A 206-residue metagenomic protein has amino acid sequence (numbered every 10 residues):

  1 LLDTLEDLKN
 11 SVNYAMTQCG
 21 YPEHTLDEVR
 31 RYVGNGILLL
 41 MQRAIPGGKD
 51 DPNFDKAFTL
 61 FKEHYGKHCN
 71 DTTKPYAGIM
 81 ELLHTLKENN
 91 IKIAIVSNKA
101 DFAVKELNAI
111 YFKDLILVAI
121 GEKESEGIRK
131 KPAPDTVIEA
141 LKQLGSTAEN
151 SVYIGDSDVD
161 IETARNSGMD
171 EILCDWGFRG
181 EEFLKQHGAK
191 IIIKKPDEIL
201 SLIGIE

Functional and structural regions predicted by a protein language model:
L1-R31: Active-site neighborhood of HAD-like aspartate-dependent phosphohydrolases
V12, I79-A109: Substrate-recognition element of Asp-dependent hydrolases with the DxDx(T/V) motif
A15-M16, G36-D50, L107, A140-L141: Helix-loop "lid/cap" segments that line or gate small-molecule binding pockets
Q42-E81: Metal-dependent phosphoesterase signature
T72, A100-V152, D158-S167, E181-E182: Substrate-recognition "cap/lid" segment bordering the active-site pocket of phosphatases
N89-K92, N150, D170: Structural signature of beta-strand start/N-cap positions in the alpha/beta core of ABC transporter nucleotide-binding
W176-Q186: Short, glycine/polar-rich helix-capping loops at beta-to-alpha or helix-loop-helix junctions that flank or form
I191-K195: Short acidic-hydrophobic, aromatic-tinged amphipathic segments that line or gate anion-handling sites
